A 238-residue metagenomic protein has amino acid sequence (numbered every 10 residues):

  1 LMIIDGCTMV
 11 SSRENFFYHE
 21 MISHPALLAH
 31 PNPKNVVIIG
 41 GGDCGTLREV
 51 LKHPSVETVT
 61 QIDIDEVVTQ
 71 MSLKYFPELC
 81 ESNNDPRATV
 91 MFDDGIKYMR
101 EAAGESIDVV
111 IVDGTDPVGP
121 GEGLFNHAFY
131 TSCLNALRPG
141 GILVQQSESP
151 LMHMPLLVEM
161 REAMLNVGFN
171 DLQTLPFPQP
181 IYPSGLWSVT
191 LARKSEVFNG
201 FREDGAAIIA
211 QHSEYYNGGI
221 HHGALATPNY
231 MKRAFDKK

Functional and structural regions predicted by a protein language model:
L1-D5: Non-catalytic substrate-recognition/targeting regions of SAM-dependent transferases
G6-S12: A glycine-/small-polar-enriched, mobile loop at the entrance of the PLP active site in fold-type I
M9, S149-M152, Q179: Short histidine/acidic/glycine/proline-rich micro-motifs that form metal- and phosphate-coordinating active-site loops
E14-G140, M152-L156, L165: The AdoMet/dcAdoMet-binding core of the Class I SAM-like
M91, Q173, L191-R193: Soluble extramembrane regions of membrane proteins in the secretory/endomembrane system
G140-S147: Conserved beta-strand signature within the Rossmann-like core of class I S-adenosyl-L-methionine
Q146, F169-P180: Conserved S-adenosyl-L-methionine
S184-K238: SAM/dcSAM-binding transferase cores
